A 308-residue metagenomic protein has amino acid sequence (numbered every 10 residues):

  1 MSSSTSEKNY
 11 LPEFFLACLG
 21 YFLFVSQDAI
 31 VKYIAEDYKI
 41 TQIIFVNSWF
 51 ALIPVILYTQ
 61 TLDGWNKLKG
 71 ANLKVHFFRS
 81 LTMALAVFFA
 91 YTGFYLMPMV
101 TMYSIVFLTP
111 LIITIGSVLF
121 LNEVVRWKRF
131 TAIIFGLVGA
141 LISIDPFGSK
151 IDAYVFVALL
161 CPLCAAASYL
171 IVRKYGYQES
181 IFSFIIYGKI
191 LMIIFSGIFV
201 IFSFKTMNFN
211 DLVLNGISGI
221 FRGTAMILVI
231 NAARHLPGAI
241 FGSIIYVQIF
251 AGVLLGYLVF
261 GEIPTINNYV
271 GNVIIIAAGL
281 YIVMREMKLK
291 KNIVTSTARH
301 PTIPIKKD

Functional and structural regions predicted by a protein language model:
M1-F22, L52-F78, W127, Y177-F182 (+4 more regions): Membrane-interface interhelical linkers
M1-Q42, S149-K174, V294-D308: Glycine-/small-residue-enriched transmembrane alpha-helix faces in small-molecule transporters and effluxers
N9-E13, L68-N72, A140, D145-A167 (+2 more regions): Juxtamembrane helix-entry segments on the extracytoplasmic side of multipass membrane proteins
Y21-S26, I56, S80, A84-F88 (+8 more regions): Hydrophobic/small/kink-forming positions within alpha-helical transmembrane segments of polytopic membrane proteins
D37, G93-L96, N122-V124, Q178 (+2 more regions): Helix-loop interface residues and adjacent transmembrane-helix termini in multi-pass membrane transporters, primarily
T92, T109-T131, F250-Y269: C-terminal transmembrane-helix exit sites in multi-pass transporters
M102-L108, Y175-L191, M226-Y257: Helix-helix packing/entry segments at the starts of transmembrane helices
K128-D145, N267-E286: Hydrophobic transmembrane alpha-helices of multi-pass small-molecule transport proteins
